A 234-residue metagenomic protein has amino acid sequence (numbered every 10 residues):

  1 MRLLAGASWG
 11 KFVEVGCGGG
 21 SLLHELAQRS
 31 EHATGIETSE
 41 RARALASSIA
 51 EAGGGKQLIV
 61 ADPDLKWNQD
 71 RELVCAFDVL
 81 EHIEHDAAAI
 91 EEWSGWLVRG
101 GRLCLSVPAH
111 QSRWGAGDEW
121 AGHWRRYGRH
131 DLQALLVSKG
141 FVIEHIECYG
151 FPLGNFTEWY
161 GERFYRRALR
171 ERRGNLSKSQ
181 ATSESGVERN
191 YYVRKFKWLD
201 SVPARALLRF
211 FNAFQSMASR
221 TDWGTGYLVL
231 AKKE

Functional and structural regions predicted by a protein language model:
M1-G115, G128-Q133, V229-A231: Conserved SAM-binding loop
A7, E119, D222-G224: A generic fold-level signal
G18-G20, W124, P152: Gly/Ser/Thr-rich beta-alpha loop segments that engage phosphate groups in nucleotides
D118-L135, Y160-E162: Conserved Class I S-adenosyl-L-methionine
F141-P152: Conserved S-adenosyl-L-methionine
L153-E234: A C-terminal cap/extension of S-adenosyl-L-methionine-dependent methyltransferases that defines the acceptor-substrate
